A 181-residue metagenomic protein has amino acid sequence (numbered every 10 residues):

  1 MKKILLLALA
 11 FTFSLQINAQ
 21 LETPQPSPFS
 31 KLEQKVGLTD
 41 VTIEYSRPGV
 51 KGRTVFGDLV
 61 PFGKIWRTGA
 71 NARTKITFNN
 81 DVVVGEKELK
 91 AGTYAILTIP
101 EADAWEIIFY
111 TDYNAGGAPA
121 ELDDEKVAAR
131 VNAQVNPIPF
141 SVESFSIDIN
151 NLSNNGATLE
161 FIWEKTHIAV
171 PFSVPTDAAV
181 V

Functional and structural regions predicted by a protein language model:
M1-E22: Bacterial Sec-dependent N-terminal signal peptides
I4-L5, D40, E88: Alpha-helical hydrophobic packing sites
L9, P28, T68, T74 (+3 more regions): Short, functionally important structural connectors and interaction interfaces within domains
T12, T77, K126: Residue-level signal for pocket-adjacent positions within structured domains
Q20-K64, Y113-V180: Primarily secretory-pathway and cell-envelope proteins
G69-N114: Mid-length scaffold segments of soluble, non-membrane domains
